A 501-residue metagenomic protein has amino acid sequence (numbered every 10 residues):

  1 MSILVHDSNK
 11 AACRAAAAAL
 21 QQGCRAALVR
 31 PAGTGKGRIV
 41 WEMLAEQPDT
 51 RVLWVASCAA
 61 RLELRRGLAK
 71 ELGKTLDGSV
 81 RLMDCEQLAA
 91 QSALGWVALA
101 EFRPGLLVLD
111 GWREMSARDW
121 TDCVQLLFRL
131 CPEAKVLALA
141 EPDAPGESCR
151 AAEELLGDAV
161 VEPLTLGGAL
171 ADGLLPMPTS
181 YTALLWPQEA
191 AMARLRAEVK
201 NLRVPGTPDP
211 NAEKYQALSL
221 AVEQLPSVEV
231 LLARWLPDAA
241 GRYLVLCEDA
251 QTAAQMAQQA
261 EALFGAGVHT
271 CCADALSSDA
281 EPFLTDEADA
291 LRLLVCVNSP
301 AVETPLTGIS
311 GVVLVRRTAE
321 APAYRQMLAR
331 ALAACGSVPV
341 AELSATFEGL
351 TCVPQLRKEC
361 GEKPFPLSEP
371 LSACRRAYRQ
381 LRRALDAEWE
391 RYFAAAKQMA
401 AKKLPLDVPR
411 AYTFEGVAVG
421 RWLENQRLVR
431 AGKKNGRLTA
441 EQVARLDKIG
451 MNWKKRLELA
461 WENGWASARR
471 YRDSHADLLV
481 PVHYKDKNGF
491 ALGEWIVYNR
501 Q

Functional and structural regions predicted by a protein language model:
M1-A26: Conserved pre-motif I regulatory segment
G23-E42: Walker A/P-loop
G37-I39, P48-L68, A250: Conserved Walker A/P-loop ATP-binding site and its immediately adjacent core in helicase/helicase-like ATPase domains
V52-A59, Q216-A221, L225, W235-Q258: Conserved strand-helix element at the start of the C-terminal RecA-like helicase core
A100-A144: SF2 helicase catalytic motif II
S148-G241: Interdomain helical connector at the RecA1-RecA2 junction of SF1/SF2 helicase-like NTPases
C271-P364: Conserved RecA-like P-loop NTPase helicase motor core
S372-Q501: IQ-motif-like calmodulin-binding regions
